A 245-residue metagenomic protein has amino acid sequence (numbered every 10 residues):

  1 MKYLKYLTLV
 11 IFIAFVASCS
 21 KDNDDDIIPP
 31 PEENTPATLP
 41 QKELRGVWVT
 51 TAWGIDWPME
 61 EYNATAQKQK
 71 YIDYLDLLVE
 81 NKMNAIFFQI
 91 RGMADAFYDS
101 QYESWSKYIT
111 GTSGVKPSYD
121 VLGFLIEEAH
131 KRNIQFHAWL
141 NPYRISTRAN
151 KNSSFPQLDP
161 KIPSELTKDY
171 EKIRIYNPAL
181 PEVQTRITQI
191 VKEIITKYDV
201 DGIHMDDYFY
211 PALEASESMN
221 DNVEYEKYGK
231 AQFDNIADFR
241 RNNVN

Functional and structural regions predicted by a protein language model:
L4-F15: Sec-dependent N-terminal signal peptides
V16-L39: Bacterial Sec-dependent N-terminal signal peptides
K42, G46, M83-R91, V121-T167 (+1 more regions): Glycine-rich, aromatic-flanked loop segments that form ligand/cofactor-binding clefts across common enzyme folds
K42, T50-Q69, A138-K197: Active-site-adjacent "subsite" loops/lids of carbohydrate-active enzymes
Y62-K82, Y108-R132: Aromatic- and glycine-enriched glycan-recognition loops and surfaces that form the carbohydrate-binding subsites
Q69-A96, K197-G202: Catalytic domains of carbohydrate-active enzymes, especially glycoside hydrolases
N81-P117: Aromatic-lined carbohydrate-binding/catalytic grooves of carbohydrate-active enzymes
R132, K161-N245: Polysaccharide-binding and catalytic clefts of secreted carbohydrate-active enzymes
